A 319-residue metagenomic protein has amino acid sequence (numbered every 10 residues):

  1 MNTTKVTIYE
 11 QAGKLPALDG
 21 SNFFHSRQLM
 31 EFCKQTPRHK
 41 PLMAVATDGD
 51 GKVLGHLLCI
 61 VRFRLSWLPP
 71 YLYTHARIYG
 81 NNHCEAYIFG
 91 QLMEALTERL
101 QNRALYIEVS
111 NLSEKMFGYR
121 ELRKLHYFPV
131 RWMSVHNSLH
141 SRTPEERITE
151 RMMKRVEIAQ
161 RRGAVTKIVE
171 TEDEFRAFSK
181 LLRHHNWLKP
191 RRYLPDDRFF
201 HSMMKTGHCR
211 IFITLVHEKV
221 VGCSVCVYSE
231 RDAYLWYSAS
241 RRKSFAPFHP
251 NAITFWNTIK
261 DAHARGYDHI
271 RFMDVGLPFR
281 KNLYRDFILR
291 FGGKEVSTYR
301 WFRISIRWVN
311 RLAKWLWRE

Functional and structural regions predicted by a protein language model:
N2, M43, I60-L65, L122-P144 (+1 more regions): Active-site/acyl-donor-binding loops of N-acyltransferases
N2-D50, H56-S66, N111-S134, S138-P247: A conserved beta-strand-loop-helix scaffold within acyl/acetyltransferase catalytic domains
V45, Y79-N81, G90-E98, F200-R307: Aromatic (often tryptophan-rich) hydrophobic motifs at membrane interfaces
S66-L72: Short, flexible, mixed-charge acidic loops at enzyme active sites
L72-M116: A gly/proline- and charged-residue-enriched helix-loop-helix capping module
Y106-E108, V165, H269: Residues at or immediately flanking beta-strands
